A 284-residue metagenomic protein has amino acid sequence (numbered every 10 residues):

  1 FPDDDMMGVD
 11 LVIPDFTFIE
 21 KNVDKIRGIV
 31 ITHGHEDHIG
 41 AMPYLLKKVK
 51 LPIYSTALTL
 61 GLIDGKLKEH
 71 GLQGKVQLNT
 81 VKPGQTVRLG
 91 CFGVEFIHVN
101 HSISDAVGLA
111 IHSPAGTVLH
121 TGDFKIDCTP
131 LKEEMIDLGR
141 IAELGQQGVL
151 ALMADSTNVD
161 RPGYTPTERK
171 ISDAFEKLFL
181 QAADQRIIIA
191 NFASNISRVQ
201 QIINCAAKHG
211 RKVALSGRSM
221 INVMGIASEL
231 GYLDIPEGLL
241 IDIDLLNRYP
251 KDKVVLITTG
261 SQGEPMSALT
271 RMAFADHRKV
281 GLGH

Functional and structural regions predicted by a protein language model:
F1-V30, H35-Y249, G263-K279: His/Asp/Glu-rich metal-coordinating catalytic cores of metallo-dependent phosphodiesterases/hydrolases acting on
K253-Q262: Conserved two-lobed SF2 helicase motor
V280-H284: ATP-dependent carboxylate-amine ligase
